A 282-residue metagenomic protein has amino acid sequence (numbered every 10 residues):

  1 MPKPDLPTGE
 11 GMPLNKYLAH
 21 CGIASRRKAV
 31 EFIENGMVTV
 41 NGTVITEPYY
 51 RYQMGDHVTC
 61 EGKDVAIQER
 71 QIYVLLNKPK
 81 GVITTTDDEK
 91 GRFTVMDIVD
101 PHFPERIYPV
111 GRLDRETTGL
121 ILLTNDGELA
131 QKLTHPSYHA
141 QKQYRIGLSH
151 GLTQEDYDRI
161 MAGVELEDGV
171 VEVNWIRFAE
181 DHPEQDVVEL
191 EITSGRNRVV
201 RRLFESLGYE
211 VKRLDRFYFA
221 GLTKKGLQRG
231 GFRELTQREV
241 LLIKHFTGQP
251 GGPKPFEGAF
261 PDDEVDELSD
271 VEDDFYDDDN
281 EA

Functional and structural regions predicted by a protein language model:
M1-A282: Basic, flexible Lys/Arg- and Gly-enriched helix-loop patches that mediate nucleic-acid binding at interfaces with rRNA
